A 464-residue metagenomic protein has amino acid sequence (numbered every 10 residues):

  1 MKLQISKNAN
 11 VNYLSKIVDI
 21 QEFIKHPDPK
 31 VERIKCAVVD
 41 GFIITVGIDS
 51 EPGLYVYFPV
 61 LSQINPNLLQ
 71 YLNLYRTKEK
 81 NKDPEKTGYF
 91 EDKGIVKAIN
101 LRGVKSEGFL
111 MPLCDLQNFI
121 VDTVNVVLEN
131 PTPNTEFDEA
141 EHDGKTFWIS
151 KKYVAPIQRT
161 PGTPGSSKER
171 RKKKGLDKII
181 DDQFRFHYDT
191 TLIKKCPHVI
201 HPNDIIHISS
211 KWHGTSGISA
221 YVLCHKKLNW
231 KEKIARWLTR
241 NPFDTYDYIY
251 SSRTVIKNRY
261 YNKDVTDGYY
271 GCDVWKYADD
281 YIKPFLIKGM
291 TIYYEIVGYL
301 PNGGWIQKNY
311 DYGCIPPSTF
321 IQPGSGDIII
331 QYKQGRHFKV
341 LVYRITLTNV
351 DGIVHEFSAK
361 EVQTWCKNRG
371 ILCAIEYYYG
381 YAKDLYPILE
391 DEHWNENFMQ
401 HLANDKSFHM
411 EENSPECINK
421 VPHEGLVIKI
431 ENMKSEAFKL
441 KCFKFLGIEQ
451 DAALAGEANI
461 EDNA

Functional and structural regions predicted by a protein language model:
K2-A464: Core nucleotide-handling region used for phosphoryl-transfer chemistry
